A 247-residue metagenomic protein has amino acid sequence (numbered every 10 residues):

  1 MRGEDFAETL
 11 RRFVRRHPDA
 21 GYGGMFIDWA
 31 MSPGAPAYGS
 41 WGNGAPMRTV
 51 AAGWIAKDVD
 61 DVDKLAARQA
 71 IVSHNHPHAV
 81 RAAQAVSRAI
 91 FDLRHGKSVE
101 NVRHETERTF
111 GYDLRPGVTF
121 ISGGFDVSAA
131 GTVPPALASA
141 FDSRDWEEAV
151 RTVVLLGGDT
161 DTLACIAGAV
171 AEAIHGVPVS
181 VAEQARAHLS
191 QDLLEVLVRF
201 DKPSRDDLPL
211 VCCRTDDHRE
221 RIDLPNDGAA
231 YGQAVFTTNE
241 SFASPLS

Functional and structural regions predicted by a protein language model:
M1-S247: Structured, active/binding-site neighborhoods that engage oxygen-rich ligands
